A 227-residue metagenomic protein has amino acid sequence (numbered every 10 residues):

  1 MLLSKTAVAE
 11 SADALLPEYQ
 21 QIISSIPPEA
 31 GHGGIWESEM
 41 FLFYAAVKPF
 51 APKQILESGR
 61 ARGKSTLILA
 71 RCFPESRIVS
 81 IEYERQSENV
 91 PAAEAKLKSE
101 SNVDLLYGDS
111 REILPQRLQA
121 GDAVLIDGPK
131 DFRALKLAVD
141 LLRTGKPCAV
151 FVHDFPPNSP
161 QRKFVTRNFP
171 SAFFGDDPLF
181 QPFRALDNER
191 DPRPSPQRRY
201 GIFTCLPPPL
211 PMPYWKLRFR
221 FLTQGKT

Functional and structural regions predicted by a protein language model:
M1-E10: N-terminal auxiliary segments of SAM/dcSAM-dependent transferases
S11-F50: Class I SAM-dependent methyltransferase Rossmann-like catalytic core, especially the SAM/SAH-binding loop
G34, M40-T227: S-adenosylmethionine/decaboxylated-SAM
